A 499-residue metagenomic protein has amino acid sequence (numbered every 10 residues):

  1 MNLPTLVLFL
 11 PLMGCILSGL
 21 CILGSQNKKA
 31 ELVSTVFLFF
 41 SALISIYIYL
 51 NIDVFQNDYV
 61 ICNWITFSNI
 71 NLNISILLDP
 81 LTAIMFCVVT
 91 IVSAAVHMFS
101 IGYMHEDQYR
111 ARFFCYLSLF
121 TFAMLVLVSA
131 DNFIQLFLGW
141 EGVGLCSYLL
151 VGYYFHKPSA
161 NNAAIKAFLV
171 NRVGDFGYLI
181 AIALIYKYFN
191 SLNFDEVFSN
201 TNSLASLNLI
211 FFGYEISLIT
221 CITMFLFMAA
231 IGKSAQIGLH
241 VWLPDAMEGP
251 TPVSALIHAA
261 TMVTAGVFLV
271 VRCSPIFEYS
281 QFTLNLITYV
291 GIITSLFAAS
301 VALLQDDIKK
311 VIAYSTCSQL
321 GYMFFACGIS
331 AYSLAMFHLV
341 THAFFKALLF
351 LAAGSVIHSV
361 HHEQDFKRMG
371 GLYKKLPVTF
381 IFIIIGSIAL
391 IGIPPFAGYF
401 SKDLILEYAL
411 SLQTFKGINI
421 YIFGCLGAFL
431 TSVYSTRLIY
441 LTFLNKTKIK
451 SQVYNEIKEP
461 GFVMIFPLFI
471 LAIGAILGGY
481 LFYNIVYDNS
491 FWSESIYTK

Functional and structural regions predicted by a protein language model:
M1-T5, I16-C115, Y188-Y214, V271-S274 (+1 more regions): Transmembrane helix-loop-helix hairpins at membrane boundaries of multipass inner-membrane proteins
T5, W64-T66, W140, Y154 (+3 more regions): Tryptophan-centered motif/residue detector
T5-G14, M262: The first (N-terminal) embedded transmembrane alpha-helix
S18-G19, C87, G139, I405-L406 (+1 more regions): Short hydrophobic alpha-helical segments that form membrane-spanning helices or hydrophobic packing faces of helical
G24-N27, E278, A331, N489: Membrane-lumen (extracellular) interface motif
Y49, D53, K233, I476 (+1 more regions): Transmembrane alpha-helix/helix-exit interface in multi-pass inner-membrane proteins
V92-G139, L145-E456, P460-V463, P467 (+2 more regions): Hydrophobic transmembrane alpha-helices and their helix-loop junctions in integral membrane proteins
K450-Q452, A472, Y480-K499: Polyanionic (Asp/Glu-rich) segments that form extended negatively charged tracts
